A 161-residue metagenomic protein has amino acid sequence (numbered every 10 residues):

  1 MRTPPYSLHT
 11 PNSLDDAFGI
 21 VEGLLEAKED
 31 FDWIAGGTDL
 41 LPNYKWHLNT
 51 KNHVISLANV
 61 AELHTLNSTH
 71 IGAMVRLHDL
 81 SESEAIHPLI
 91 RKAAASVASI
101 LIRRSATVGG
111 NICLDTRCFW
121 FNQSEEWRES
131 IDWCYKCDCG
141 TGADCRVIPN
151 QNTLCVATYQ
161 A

Functional and structural regions predicted by a protein language model:
M1-A161: C-terminal structural segment of proteins
